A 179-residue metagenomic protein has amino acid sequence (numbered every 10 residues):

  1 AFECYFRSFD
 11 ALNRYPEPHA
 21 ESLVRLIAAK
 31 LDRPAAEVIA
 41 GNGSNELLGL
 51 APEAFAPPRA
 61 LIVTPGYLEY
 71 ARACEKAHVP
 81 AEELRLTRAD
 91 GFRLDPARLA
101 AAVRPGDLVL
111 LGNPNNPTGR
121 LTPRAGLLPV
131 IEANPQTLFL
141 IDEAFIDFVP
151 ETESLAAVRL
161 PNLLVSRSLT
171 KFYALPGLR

Functional and structural regions predicted by a protein language model:
A1, S44-N45, Y67, N113-P117 (+2 more regions): Short glycine-rich anion-binding loops that position phosphate/pyrophosphate groups of nucleotides and phosphorylated
A1-E46, L50: N-terminal small-domain helix-loop-helix segment of the aminotransferase-like
N13, E53-L111: PLP-dependent aminotransferase-like
P34-A35, G43-P58, I141-P150, S154-R159: Glycine/small-residue-rich loop that forms an oxyanion/phosphate-binding "nest" at active or ligand-binding sites
V38, T137, N162-L163: Short, conserved active-site loop motifs that form the nucleotide-linked donor/cofactor pocket
A73, V130, A157: Hydrophobic/aromatic ligand-binding patch that stacks against planar heteroaromatic rings of cofactors or nucleotides
E82, R88-V149: Active-site phosphate-binding strand-loop segment of PLP-dependent enzymes
L160-R179: Active-site PLP attachment segment
